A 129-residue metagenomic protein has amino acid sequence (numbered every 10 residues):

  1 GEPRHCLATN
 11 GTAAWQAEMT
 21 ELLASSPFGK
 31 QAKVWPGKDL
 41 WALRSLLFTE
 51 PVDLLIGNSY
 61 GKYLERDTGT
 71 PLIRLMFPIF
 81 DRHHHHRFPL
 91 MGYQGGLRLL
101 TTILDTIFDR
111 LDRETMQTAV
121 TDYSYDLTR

Functional and structural regions predicted by a protein language model:
G1-R129: An N-terminal assembly and electron-transfer interface module characteristic of large anaerobic redox and radical
